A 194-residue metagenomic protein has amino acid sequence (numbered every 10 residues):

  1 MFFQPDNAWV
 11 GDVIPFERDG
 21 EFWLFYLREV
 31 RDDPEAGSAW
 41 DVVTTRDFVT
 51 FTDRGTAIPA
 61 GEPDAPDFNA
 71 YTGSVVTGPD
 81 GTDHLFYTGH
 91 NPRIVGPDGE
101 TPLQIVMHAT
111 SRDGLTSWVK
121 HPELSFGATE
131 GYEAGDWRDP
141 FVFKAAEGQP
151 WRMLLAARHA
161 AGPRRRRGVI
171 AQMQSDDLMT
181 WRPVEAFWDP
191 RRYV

Functional and structural regions predicted by a protein language model:
M1-D139, F143-V194: Beta-rich carbohydrate-recognition and catalytic domains
